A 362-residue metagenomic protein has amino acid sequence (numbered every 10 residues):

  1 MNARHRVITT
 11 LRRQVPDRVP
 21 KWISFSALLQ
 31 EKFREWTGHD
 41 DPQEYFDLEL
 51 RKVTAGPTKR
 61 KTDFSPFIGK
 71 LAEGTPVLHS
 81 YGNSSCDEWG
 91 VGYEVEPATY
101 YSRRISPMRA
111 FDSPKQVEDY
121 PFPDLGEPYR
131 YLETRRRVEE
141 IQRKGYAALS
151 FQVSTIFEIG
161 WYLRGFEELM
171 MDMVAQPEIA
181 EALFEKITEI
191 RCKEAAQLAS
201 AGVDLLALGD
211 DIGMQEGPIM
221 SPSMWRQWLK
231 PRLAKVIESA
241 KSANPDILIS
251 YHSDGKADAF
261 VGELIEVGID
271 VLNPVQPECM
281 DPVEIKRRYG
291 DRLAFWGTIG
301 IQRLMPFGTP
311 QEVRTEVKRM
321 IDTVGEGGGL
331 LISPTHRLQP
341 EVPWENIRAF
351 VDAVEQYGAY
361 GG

Functional and structural regions predicted by a protein language model:
M1-E35, C86, V95, V117-G362: Active-site loop segments of alpha/beta catalytic cores
N2, Q43, D47, D87-G90: Residue-level detector of functionally special positions within alpha-helical transmembrane segments of multi-pass
H5, L50, K59, Y81 (+4 more regions): Short, intrinsically disordered low-complexity segments
Q14, R18, D40, A55 (+5 more regions): Selective for proline/serine-rich intrinsically disordered segments in cytosolic/nuclear regulatory regions
K32-K70: Segments that shape or occlude catalytic/ligand-binding pockets
F33-W36, T58, F64-F67, Y81 (+5 more regions): Short aromatic-enriched loop/helix-cap "lid" or pocket-rim segments at secondary-structure transitions that line
D63-P123, R143-G145: A contiguous, low-structure linker/loop signature
